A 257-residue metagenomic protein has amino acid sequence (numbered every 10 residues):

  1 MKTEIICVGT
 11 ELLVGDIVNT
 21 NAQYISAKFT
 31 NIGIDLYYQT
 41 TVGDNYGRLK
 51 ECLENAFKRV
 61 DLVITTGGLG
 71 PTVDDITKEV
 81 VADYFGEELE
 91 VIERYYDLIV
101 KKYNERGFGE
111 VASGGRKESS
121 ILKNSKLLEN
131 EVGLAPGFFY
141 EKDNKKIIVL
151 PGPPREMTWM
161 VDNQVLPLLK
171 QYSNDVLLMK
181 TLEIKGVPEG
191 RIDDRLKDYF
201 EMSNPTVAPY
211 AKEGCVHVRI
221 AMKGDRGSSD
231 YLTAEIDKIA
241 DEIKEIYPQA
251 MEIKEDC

Functional and structural regions predicted by a protein language model:
M1-Q39: Glycine-rich phosphate/diphosphate-binding loop of Rossmann-like nucleotide-binding domains
V8-T10, T65-V73, P151-G152, K223: Glycine-rich beta-strand-to-loop/alpha-helix junction loops that act as flexible
Y38-R48: Short beta->alpha junction loops
R48-E51, K58, I76-Y172: Proline/glycine-rich low-complexity loops and linkers
E54-T65: Short, structured active-site "lid" loops
T66-E88, Y231, P248-I253: Flexible gly/pro-rich beta->alpha loop and the following alpha-helix that scaffold active-site loops
K117, Y231, E235, K244-C257: Short alpha-helical segments enriched in small residues
Y140-A221, Y231-I236, A240, I246: Accessory alpha-helical/coil subdomains and C-terminal extensions that flank or cap enzyme catalytic cores
